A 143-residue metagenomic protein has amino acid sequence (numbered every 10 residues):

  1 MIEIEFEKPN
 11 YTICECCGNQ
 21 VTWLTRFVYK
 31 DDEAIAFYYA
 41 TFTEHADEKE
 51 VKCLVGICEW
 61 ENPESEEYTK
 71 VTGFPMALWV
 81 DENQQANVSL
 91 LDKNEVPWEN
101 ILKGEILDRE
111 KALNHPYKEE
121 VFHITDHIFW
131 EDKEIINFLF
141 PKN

Functional and structural regions predicted by a protein language model:
M1-I2: Short Cys/His-rich Zn2+-coordinating modules
Y11: Residues immediately within or flanking Cys/His clusters that coordinate Zn2+ in small zinc-binding modules
C14, F27-V28, I128: Short aromatic-centered micro-motifs
W23-L24: Short, non-ligating residues that shape and space the ligands of small metal-coordination modules and catalytic
I35-I124: Acidic, low-complexity, intrinsically disordered interaction modules
K118-N143: Acidic, proline/glycine-rich low-complexity IDRs
